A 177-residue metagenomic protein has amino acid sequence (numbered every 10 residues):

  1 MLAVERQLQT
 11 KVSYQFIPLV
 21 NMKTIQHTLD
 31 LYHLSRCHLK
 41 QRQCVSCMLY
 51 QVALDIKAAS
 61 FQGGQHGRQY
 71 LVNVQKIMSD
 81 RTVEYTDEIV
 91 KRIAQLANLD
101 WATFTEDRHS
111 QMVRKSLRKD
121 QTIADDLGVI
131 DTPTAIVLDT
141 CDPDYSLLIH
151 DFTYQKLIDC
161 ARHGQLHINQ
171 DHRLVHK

Functional and structural regions predicted by a protein language model:
M1-Q9, Y85-K177: C-terminal cap of thioredoxin/glutaredoxin-like
L2-T82: Structural alpha/beta surface segment adjacent to cysteine/selenocysteine redox centers across thiol/disulfide enzymes
